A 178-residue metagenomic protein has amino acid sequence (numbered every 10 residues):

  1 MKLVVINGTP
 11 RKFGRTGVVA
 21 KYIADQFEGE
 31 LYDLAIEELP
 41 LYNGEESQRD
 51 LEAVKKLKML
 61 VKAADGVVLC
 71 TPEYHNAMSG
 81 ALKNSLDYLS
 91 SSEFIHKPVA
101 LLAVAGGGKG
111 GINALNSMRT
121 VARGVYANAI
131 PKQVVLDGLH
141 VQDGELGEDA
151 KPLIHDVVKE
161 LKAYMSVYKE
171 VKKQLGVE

Functional and structural regions predicted by a protein language model:
M1-D87, E145-E178: N-terminal beta1-alpha1-beta2 submodule of the flavodoxin-like/Rossmannoid cofactor-binding fold
E30-L41, S91, G124-D143: Mobile beta-alpha loop/short-helix "lid" or hinge segments that flank ligand
E46-S47, G107-K109, H140-G144: Acidic pyrophosphate-coordinating catalytic loop
E73-Y74, S91, V104-G106: Beta-hairpin (beta-strand-turn-beta-strand) motif
Y88, V121, V125, Y164: Mid-sequence acidic-hydrophobic segments that form the walls of catalytic/ligand-binding cavities or oligomerization
I95-H96: His-Asp phosphorelay/catalytic-motif detector in bacterial-type signaling
V99-G138, D149-P152: Short, glycine-/small-residue-rich phosphate/pyrophosphate-handling segment
